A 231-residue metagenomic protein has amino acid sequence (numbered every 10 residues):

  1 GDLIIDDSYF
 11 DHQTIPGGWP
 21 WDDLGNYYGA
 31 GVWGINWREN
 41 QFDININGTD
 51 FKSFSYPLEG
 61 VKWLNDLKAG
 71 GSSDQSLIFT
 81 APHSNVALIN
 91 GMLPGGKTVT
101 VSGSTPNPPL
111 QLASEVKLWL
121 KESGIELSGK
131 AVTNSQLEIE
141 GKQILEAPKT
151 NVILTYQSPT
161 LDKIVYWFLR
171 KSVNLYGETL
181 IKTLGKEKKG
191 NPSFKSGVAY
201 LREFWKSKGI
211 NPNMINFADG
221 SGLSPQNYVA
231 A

Functional and structural regions predicted by a protein language model:
G1-P212: Conserved serine DD-peptidase/penicillin-binding transpeptidase domain and beta-lactam-recognizing active-site
Y200, K208, N213-A231: C-terminal soluble interaction/assembly domains
